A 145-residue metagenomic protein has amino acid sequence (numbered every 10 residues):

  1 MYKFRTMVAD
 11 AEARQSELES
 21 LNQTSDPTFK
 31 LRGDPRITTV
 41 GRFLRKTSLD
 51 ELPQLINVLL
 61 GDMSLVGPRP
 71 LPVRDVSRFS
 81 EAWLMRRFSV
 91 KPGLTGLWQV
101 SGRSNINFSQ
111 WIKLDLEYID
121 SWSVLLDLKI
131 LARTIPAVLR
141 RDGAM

Functional and structural regions predicted by a protein language model:
M1-M145: Conserved small/aromatic sequence motifs within transmembrane helices
